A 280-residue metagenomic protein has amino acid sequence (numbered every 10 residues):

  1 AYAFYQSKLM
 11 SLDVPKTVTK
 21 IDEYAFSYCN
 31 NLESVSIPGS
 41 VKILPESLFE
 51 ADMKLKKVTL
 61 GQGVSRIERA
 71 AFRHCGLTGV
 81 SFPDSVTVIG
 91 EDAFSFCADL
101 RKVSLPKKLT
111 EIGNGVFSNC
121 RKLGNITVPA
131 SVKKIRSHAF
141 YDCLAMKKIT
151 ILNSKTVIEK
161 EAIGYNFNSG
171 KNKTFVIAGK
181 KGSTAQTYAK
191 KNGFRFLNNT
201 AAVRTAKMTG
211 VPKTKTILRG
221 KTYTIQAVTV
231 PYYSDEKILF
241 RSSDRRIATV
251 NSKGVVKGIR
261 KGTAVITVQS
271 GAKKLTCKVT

Functional and structural regions predicted by a protein language model:
A1, I67, I158, G254-G258: Generic recognition of long tandem-repeat/solenoid scaffolds
A1-A3, D22-A25, P45-L48, E68-A71 (+4 more regions): Consensus positions within tandem repeat domains that build extended binding/scaffold surfaces
S7-K20, N30-I43, M53-R66, C75-V88 (+6 more regions): Structural signature of tandem-repeat unit edges
F26, A189: Short acidic, glycine/serine/threonine-rich loops at helix termini
P106, A201-T280: Extracytoplasmic soluble-region selector
E161-N168: Small/polar residue-rich beta-strand/coil "junction" motifs that cap repeat-based extracellular fibers
K191-G193: Short, structured coil segments at secondary-structure junctions
